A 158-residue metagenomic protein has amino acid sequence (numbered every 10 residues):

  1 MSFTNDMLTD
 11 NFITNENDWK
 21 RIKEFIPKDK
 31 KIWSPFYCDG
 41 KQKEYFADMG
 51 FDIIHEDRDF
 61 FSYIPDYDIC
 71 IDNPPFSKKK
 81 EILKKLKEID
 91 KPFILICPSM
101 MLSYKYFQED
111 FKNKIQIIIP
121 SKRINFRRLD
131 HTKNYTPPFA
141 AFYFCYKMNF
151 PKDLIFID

Functional and structural regions predicted by a protein language model:
M1-D158: Class I S-adenosyl-L-methionine-dependent methyltransferase catalytic core
